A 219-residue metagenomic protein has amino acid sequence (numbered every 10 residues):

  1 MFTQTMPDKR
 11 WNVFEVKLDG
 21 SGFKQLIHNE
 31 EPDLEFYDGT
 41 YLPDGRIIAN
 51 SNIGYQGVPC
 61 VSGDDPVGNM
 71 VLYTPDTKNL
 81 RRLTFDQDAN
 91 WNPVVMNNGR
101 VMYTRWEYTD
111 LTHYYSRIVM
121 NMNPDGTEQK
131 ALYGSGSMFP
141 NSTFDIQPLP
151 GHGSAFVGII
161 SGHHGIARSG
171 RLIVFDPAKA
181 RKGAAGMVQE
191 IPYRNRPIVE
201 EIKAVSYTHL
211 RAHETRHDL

Functional and structural regions predicted by a protein language model:
M1-T3, I47-S51, V101-T104, A155-I159: Residue position within the beta-strands of beta-propeller blades
M6-W11, C60-P66, L111-Y115, G165-S169: Short, solvent-exposed loop/turn segments at conserved positions within beta-propeller repeat blades
K9, E35-Y37, P66, A89 (+2 more regions): Beta-rich catalytic cores
F14-D19, P66-P75, S116-D125, R171-A180: Beta-propeller blade signature
I27-E31, L83-Q87, Y133-M138: Surface loop/turn motifs at the tips and blade-to-blade linkers of beta-strand repeat domains
L42-P43, M96-N97, P150-H152: Residue-level detector of Asp-centered blade-edge/turn motifs that repeat once per structural unit in beta-propeller
T208-T215: Conserved small/polar residues in nucleotide/adenosyl-binding loops
